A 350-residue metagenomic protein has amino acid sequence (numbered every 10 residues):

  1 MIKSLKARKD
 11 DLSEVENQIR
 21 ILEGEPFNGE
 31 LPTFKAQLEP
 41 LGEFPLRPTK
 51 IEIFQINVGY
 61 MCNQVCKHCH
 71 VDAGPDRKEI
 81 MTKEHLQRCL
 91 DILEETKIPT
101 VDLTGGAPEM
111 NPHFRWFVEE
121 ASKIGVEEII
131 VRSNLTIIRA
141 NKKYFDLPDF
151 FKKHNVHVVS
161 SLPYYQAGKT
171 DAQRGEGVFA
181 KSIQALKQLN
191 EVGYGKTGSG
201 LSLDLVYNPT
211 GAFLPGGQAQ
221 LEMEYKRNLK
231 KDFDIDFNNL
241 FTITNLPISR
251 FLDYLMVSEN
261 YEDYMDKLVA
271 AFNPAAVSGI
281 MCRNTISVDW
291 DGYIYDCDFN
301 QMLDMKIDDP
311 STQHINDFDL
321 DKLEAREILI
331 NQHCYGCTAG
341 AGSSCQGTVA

Functional and structural regions predicted by a protein language model:
L5, Y293-A350: Flexible mid-to-C-terminal extensions adjoining Fe-S/redox cofactors in radical SAM and related proteins
A7, D11-G105, E109-E127: Conserved alpha-helical substructure of the radical SAM core
G42-P45, A271-A275, K322-A325: Short, P/G- and charge-enriched loop/turn segments at secondary-structure junctions
K50, V65, K97, G125 (+4 more regions): Short loop/turn motifs at secondary-structure junctions
I53, D72-K83, T96-N111, S122-K143 (+2 more regions): Core AdoMet radical
F54, L90, V118, P148 (+3 more regions): Generic structural signal for well-ordered alpha-helices, preferentially at hydrophobic/aromatic core positions
Q166-C282: Radical SAM enzyme [4Fe-4S]-AdoMet core and its adjacent flexible, acidic and glycine-rich loops/tails across
V288-D289: Short, acidic, Ser/Thr-enriched surface-loop or helix-capping motifs
